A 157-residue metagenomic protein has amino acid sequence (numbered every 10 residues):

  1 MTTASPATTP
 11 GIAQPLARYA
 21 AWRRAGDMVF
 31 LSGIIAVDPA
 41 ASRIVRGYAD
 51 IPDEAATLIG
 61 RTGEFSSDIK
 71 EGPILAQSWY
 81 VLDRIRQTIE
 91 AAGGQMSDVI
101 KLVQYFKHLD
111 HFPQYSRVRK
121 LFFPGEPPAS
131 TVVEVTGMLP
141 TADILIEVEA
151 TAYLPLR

Functional and structural regions predicted by a protein language model:
M1-D83, Q87-K101, F106-R157: N-terminal presequence-like segments and the immediate start of the first folded domain
